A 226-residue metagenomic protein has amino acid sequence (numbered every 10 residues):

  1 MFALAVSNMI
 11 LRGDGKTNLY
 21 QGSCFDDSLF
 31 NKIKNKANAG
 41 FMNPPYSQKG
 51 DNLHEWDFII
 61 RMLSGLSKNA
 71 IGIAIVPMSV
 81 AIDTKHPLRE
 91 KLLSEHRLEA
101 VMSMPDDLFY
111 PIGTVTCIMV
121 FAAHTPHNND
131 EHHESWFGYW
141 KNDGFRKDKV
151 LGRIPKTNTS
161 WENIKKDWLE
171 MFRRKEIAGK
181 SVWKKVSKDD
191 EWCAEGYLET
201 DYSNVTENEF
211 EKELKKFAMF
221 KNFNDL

Functional and structural regions predicted by a protein language model:
M1-K34: S-adenosyl-L-methionine
D26, I33-K34, A39-L226: A conserved structural/catalytic subdomain of Rossmann-like adenosyl-cofactor enzymes
